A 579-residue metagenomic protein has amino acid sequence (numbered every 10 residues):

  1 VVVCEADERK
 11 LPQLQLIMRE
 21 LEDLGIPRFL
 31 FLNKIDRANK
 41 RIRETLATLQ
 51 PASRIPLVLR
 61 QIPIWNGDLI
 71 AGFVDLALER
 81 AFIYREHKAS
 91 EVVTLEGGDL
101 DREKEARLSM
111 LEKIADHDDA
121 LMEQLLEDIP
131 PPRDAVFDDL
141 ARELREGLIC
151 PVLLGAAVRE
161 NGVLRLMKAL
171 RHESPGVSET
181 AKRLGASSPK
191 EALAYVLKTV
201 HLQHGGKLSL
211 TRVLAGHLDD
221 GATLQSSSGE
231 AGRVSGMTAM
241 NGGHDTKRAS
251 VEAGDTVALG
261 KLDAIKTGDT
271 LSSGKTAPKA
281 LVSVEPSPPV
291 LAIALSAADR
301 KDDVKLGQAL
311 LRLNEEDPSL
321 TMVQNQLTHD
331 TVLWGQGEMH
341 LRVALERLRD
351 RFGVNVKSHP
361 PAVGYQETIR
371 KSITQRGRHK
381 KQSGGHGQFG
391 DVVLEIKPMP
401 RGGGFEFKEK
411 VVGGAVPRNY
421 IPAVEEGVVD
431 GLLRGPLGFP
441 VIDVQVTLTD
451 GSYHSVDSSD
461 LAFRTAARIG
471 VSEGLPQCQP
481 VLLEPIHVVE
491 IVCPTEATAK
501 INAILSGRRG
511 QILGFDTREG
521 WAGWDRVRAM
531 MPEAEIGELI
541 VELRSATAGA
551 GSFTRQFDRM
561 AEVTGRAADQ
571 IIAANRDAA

Functional and structural regions predicted by a protein language model:
V1-A579: Structural and coupling elements of P-loop NTPases
